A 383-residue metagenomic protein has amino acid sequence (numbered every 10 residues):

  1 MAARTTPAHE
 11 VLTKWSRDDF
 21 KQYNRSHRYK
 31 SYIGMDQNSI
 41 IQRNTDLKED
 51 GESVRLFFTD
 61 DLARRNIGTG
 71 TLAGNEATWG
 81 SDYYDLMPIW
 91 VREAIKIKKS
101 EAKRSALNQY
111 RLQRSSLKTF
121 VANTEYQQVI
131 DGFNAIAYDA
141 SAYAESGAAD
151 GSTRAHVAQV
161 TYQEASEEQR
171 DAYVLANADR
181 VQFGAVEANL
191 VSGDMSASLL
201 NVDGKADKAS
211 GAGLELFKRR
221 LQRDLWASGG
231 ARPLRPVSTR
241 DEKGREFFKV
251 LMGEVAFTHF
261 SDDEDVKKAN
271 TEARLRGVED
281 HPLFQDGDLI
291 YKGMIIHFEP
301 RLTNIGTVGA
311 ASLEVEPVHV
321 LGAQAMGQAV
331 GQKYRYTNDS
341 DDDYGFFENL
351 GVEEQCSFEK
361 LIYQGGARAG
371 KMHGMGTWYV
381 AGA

Functional and structural regions predicted by a protein language model:
M1-M87, Q364-A383: N-terminal "assembly arms/tails" that initiate or stabilize quaternary assembly in self-assembling proteins
A8, L12, R17, K103-A383: Core alpha/beta structural scaffold of self-assembling particle/tube/pore-forming proteins
G51, P88-W90, R245, G345: Short, solvent-exposed loop/turn segments at the edges of secondary structure
E52-V54, F58, E93, S115 (+1 more regions): N-terminal, well-ordered alpha-helical segments
R55-F57, K96, K249-L251: Structural recognition of the beta-strand scaffold that forms the well-ordered cores of secreted hydrolase catalytic
N66-T71, K96-K98, A106-L107, V129 (+1 more regions): Short, conserved acidic/polar surface loops in the N-terminal third of protein domains
T78-S105, Q332: Short acidic, glycine/tyrosine-flanked loop/strand segments centered on an H-E-D-like triad
